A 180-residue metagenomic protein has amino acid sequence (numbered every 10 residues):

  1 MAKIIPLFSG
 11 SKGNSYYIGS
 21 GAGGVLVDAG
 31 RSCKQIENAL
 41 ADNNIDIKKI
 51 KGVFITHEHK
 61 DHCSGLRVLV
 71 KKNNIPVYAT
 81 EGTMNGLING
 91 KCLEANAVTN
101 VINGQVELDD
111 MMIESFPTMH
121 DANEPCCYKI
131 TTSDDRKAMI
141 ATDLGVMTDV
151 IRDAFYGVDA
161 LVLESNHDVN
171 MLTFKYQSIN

Functional and structural regions predicted by a protein language model:
M1-N43, C126-D143, A160: Conserved beta-strand hairpin/beta-sheet module of binuclear metal-dependent hydrolase folds, prominently
I5-S15, T56-L66, M84-I88, I113-F116: Structured catalytic core of nucleotide-sugar glycosyltransferases
V27-G30, I50-E58, Y78-E81, M139-T142 (+1 more regions): Active-site neighborhood of phospho(di)ester-bond hydrolases with catalytic His/Asp-centered motifs
K34-A79: Active-site metal-binding motif and surrounding structural segment of the metallo-beta-lactamase
T80-D135: Metallo-beta-lactamase
I140-A154: Active-site glycine- and acidic-residue-rich loops that bind and position anionic ligands or nucleotide-like cofactors
V150-N180: Cap/insert and terminal regions of metallo-dependent hydrolase folds
